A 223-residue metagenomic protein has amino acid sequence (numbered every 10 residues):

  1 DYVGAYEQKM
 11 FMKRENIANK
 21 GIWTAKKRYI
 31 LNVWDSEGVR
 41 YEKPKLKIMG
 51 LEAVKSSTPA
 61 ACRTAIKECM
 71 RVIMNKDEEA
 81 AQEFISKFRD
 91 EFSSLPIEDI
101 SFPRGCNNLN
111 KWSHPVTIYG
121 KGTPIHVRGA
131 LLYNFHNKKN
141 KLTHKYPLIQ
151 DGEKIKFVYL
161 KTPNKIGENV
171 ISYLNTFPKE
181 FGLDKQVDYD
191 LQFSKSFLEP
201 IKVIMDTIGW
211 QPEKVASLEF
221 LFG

Functional and structural regions predicted by a protein language model:
D1-G223: DNA-dependent DNA polymerase catalytic subunits
